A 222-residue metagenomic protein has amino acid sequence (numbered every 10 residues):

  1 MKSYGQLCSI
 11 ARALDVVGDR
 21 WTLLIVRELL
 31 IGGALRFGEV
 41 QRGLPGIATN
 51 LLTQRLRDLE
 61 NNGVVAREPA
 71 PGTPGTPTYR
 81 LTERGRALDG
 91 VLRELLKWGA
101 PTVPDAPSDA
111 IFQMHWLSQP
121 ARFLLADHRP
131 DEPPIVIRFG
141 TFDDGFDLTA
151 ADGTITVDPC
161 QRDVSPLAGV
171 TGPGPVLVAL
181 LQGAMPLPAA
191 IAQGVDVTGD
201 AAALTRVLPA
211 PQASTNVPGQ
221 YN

Functional and structural regions predicted by a protein language model:
M1-Q6: N-terminal intrinsically disordered/low-complexity leader segments
C8-I47: N-terminal helix-turn-helix DNA-binding core of bacterial DNA-binding proteins
G18, P71-L95: Basic, amphipathic "hinge/linker" alpha-helix immediately C-terminal to the N-terminal HTH DNA-binding motif
L52-N62: Basic amphipathic alpha-helical segments that dock to polyanions
E60, P69-G72: CheY-like receiver
R84-A150, A201-N222: Acidic, aliphatic-rich amphipathic alpha-helical segments
D163-N222: C-terminal interaction segments
